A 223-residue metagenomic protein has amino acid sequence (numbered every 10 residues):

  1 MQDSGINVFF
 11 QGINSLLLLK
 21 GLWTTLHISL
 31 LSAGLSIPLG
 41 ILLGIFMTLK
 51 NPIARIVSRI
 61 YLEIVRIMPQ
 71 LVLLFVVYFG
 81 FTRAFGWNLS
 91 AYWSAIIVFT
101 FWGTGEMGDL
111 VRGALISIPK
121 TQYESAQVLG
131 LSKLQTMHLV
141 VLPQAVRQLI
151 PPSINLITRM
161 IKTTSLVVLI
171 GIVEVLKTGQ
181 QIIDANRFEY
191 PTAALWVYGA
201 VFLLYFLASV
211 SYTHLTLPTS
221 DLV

Functional and structural regions predicted by a protein language model:
M1-L215, S220: Transmembrane alpha-helices and adjacent helix-loop boundaries
